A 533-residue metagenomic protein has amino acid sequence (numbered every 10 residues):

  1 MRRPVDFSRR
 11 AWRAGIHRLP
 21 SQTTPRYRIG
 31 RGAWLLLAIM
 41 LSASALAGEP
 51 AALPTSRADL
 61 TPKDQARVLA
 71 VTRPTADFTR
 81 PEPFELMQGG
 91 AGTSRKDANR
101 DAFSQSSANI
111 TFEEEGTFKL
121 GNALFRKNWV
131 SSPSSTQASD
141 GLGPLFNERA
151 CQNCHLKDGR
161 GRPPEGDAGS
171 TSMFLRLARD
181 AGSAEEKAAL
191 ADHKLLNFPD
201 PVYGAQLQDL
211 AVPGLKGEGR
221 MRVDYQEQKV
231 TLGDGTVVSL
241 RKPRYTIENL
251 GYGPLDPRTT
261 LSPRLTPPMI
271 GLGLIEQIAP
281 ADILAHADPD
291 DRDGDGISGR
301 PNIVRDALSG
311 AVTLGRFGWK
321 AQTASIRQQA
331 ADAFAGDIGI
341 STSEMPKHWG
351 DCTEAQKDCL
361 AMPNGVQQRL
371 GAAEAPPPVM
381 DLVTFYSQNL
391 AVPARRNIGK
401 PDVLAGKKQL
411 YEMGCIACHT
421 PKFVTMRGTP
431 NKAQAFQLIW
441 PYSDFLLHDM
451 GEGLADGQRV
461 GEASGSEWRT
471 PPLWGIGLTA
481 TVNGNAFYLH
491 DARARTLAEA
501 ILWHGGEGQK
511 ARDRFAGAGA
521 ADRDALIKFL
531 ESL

Functional and structural regions predicted by a protein language model:
M1-R28: N-terminal secretory signal peptides that target proteins for export/translocation
P4, R10, L37-A38, G296: Detector for intrinsically disordered, low-structure N-terminal pre-sequences
D6, L19, M40-S42, S106: Intrinsically disordered, low-complexity segments
G15, G30-G32, G48, G453: Residue-identity detector for glycine
T23, A47-L533: Periplasmic c-type cytochrome electron-transfer domains
A33-S44: Bacterial N-terminal signal peptides
